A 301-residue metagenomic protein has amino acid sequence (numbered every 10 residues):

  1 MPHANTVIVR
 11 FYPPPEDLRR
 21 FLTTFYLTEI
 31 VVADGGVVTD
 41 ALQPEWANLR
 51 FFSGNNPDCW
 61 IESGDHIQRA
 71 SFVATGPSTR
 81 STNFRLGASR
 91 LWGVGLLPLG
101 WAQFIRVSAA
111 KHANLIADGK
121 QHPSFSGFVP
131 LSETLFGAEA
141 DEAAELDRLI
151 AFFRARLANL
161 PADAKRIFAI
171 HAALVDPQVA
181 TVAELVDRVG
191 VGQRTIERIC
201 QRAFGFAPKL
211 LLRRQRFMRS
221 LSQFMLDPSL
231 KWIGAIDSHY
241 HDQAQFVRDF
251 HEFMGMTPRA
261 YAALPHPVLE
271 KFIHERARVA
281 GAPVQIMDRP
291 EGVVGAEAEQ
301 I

Functional and structural regions predicted by a protein language model:
M1-Q193, F206-A207, S222-M225, K231-H241 (+1 more regions): Alpha-helical bundle regulatory/interaction domains
R198, M218-S222, R248: Contiguous, well-ordered alpha-helical segments that form the cores/surfaces of helical PPI scaffolds
I199-P208, F250-P258: HTH DNA-binding helix-turn interface
F204, L212-M225, M254: C-terminal flanking helix
